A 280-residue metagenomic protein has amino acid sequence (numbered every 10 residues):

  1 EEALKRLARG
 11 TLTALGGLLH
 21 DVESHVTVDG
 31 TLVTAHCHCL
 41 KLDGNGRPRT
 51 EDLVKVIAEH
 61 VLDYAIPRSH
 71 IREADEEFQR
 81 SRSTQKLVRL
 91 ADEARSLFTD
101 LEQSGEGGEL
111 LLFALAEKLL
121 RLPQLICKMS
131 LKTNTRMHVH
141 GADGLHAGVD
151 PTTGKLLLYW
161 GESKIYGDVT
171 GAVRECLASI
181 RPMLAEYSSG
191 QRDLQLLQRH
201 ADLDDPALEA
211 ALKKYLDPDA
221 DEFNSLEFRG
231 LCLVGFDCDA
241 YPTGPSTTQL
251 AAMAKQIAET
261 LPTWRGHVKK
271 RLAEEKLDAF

Functional and structural regions predicted by a protein language model:
E2-R89: A structured, charge-rich N-terminal accessory region that forms the first stable segment of a protein and links
K41-D43, R47, A254-F280: Charge-rich, low-complexity intrinsically disordered segments
Q85-L101: A short, surface-exposed helix-loop junction/capping segment
A116, D143-H146, L157-I165: Conserved catalytic cores of phosphodiester-cleaving nucleases, focusing on short active-site segments
L120-R136: A short acidic/basic microdomain associated with nuclease active sites
M137-G141: A short, glycine/Asx- and small/polar-enriched loop/turn that sits immediately N-terminal to a beta-strand
D150-L156: Short, solvent-exposed loop/turn segments that connect beta-strands within catalytic domains and beta-strand-rich
R174-P262, G266: Acidic, metal/cofactor-coordinating or nucleic-acid-engaging core segments within structured domains
